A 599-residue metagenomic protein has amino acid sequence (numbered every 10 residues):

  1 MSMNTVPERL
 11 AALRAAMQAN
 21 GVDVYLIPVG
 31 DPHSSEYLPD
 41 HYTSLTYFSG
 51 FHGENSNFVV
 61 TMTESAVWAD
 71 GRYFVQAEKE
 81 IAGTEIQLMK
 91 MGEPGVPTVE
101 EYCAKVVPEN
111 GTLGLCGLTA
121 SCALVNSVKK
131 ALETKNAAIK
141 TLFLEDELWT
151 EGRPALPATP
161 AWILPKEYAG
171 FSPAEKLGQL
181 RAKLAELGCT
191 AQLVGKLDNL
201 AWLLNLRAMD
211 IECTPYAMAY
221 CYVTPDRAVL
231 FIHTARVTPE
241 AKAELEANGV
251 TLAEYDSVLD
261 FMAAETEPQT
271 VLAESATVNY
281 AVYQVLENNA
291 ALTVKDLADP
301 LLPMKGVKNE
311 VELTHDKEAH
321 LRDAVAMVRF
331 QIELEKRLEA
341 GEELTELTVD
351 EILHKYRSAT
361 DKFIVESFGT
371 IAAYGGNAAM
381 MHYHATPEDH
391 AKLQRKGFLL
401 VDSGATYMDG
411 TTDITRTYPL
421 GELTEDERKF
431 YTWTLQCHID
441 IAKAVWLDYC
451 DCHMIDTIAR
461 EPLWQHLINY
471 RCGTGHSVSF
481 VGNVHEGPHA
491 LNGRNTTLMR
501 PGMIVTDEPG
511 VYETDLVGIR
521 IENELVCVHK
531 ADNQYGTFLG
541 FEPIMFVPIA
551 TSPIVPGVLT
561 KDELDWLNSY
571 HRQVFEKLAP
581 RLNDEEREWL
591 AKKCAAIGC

Functional and structural regions predicted by a protein language model:
M1-C599: Active-site neighborhoods and metal-handling regions in enzymes and metal-associated proteins
